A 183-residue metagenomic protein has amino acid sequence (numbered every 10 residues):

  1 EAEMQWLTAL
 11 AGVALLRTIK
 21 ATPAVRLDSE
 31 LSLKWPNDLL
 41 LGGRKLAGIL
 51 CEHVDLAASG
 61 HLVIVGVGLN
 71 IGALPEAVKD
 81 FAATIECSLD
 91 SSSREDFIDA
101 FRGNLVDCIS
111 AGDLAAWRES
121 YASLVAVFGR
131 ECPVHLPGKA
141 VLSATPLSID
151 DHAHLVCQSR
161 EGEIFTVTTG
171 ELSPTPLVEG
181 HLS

Functional and structural regions predicted by a protein language model:
E1-A2: Short, polar/flexible loop-turn hinges at active-site or ligand-entry regions and domain interfaces
W6-E30, L41-S183: Long, positively charged amphipathic alpha-helical accessory segments at protein N-termini or as interdomain linkers
